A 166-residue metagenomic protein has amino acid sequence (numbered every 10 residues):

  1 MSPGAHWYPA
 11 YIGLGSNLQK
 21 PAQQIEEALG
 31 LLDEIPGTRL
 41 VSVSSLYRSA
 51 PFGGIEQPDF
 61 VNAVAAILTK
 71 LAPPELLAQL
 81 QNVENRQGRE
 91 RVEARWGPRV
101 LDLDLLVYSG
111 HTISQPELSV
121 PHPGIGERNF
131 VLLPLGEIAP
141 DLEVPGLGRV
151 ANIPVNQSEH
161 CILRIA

Functional and structural regions predicted by a protein language model:
S2, F52-D59, L71-A166: Flexible, gly/pro- and Lys/Arg-enriched active-site loops
S2-T38, S44-A50: N-terminal beta1-alpha1 ligand-phosphate binding loop
L14-S16, T69, G136: Short, structured patches in soluble enzyme cores that scaffold and shape functional sites
V41-S42, E93: A short linear hydrophobic-aromatic micro-motif
